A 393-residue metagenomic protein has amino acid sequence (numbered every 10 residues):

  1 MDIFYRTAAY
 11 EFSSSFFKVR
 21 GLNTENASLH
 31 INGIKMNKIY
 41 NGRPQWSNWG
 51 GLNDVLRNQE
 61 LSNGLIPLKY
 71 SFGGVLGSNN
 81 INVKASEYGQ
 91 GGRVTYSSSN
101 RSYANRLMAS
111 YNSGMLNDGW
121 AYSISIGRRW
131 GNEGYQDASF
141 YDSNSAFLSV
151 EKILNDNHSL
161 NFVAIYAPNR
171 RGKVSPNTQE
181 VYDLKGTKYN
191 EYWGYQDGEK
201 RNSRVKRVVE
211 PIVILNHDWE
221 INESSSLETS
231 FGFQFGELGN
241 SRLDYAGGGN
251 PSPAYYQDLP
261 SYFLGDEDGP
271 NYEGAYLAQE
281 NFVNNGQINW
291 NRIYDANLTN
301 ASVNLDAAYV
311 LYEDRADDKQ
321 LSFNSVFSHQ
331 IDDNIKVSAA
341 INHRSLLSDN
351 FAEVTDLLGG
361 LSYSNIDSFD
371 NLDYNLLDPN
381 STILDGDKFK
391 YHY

Functional and structural regions predicted by a protein language model:
M1, S15-K18, W46-W49, Q59-L61 (+2 more regions): N-terminal periplasmic accessory domains that precede and gate Gram-negative outer-membrane beta-barrel machines
M1-K35, G64: Extracytoplasmic beta-strand/coil segments of soluble accessory domains associated with Gram-negative outer-membrane
S15, V75-G77, N105-A109, N144-L148 (+3 more regions): Hydrophobic, lipid-facing positions within transmembrane beta-strands of outer-membrane proteins
I34-L65, N82-K84, K188: Short acidic/polar hinge/loop motifs at secondary-structure boundaries that mediate gating or recognition
Q90-V94, W120-I124, L160-F162, L227-F231 (+1 more regions): Transmembrane beta-strands of outer-membrane beta-barrel proteins
S98-G131, Y135-V174, V205, I212-I221: Transmembrane beta-barrel wall of Gram-negative outer-membrane proteins
E151, S159-N216, G239-Y312, L372-L384: Acidic/polar loop-and-plug regions of large Gram-negative outer-membrane beta-barrel proteins
E199-R242, V303-S338, N342, D349-N350 (+1 more regions): Outer-membrane beta-barrel transmembrane strands
